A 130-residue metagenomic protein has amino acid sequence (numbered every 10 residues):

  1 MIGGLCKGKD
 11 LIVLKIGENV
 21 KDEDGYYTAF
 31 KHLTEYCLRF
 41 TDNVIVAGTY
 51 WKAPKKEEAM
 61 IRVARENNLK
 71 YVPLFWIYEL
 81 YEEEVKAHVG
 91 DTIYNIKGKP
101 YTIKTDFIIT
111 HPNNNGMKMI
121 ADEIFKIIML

Functional and structural regions predicted by a protein language model:
M1-L130: Alpha-helical cap/lid subdomain in secreted, periplasmic, or secretory-pathway luminal O-acyl-processing enzymes
